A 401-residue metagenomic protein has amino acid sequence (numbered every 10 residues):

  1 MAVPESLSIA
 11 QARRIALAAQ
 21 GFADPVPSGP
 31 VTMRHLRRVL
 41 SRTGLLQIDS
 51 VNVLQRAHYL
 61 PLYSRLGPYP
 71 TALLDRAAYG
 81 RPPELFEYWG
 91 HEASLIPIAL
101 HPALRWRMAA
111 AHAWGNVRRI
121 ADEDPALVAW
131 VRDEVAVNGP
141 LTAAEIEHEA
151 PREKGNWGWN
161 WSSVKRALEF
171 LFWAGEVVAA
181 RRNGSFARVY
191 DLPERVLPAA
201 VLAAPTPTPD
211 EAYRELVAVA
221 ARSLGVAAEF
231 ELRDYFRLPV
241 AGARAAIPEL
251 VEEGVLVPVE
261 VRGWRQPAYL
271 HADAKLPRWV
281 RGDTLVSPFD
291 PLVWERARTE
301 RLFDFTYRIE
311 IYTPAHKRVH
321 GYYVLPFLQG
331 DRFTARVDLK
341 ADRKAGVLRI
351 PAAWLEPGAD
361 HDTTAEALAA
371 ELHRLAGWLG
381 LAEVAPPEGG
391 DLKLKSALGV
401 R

Functional and structural regions predicted by a protein language model:
M1-V286, D290-V293, R298, F305-I309 (+3 more regions): Long, low-complexity intrinsically disordered regions
